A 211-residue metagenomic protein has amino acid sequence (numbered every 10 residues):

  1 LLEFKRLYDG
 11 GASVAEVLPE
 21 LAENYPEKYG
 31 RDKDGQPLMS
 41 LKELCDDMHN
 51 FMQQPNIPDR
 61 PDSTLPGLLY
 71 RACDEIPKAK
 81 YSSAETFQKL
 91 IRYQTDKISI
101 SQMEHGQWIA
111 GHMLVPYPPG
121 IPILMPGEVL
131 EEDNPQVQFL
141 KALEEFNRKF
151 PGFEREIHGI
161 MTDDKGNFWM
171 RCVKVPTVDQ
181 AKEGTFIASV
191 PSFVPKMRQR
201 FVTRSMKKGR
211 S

Functional and structural regions predicted by a protein language model:
L1-S211: Non-catalytic terminal extensions of PLP-dependent enzymes
